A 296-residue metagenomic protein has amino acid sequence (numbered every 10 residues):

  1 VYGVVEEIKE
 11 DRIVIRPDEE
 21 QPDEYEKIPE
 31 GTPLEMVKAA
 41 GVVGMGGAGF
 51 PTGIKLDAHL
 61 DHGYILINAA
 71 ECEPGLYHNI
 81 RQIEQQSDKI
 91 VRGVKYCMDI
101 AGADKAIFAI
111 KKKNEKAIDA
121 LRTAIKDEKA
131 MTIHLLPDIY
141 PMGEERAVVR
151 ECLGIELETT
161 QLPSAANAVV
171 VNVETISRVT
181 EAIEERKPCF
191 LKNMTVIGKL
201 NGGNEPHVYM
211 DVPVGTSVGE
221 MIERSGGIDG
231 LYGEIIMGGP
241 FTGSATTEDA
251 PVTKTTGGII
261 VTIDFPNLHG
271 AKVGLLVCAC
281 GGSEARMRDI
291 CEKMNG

Functional and structural regions predicted by a protein language model:
V1-E7: Generic structural motif
G3, G41-D57: Conserved phosphate/anionic-ligand binding catalytic regions in large, soluble enzymes, centered on
I65, E84-I100: Histidine-anchored nucleotide/phosphate-binding helix
I65-N79, E292-M294: Gly-rich Lys/Arg/Thr-decorated short loops/hinges at beta-loop-alpha junctions or inter-strand turns that position
D104-V218, R224-L231, G239: Hydrophobic alpha-helical positions that pack around
K111-K112, G233-P251: Short acidic beta-strand-loop surface patches of small beta-rich interaction domains
G227-I228, S244-V273, D289: Ubiquitin system architectures
G270-N295: Redox- and metal-dependent alpha/beta enzyme cores, enriched for Fe-S-associated oxidoreductases and cofactor-handling
